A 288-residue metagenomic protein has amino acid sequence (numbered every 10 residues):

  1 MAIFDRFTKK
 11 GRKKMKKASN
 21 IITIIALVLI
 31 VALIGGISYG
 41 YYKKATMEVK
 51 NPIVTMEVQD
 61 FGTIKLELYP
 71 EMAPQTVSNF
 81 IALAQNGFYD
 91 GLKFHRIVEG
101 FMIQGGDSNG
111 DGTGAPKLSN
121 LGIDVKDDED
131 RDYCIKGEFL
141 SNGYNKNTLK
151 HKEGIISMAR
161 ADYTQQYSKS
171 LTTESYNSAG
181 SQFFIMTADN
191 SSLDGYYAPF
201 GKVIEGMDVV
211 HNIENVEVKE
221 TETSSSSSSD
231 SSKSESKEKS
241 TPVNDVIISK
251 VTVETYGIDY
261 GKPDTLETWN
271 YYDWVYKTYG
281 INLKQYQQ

Functional and structural regions predicted by a protein language model:
A2-Q288: Cross-family detector of peptidyl-prolyl cis-trans isomerase
